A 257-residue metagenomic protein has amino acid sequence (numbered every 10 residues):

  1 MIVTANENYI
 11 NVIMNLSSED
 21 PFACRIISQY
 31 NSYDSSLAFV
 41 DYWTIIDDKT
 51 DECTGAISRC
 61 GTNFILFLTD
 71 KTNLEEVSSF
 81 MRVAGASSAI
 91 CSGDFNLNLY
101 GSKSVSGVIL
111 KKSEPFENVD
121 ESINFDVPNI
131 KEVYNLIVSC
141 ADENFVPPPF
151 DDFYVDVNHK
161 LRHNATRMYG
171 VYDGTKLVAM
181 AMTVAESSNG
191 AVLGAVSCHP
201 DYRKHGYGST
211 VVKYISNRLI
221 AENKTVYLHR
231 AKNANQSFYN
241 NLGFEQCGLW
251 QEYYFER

Functional and structural regions predicted by a protein language model:
M1-I26, E114-D152: Short amphipathic alpha-helix that is part of the acyltransferase structural core
P21, I27-A84, A179-G194, P200: Conserved donor-binding loop and adjoining core beta-sheet/short helix segment in diverse acyl/aminoacyl transferases
D41-D47, M168-Y172, Y227: Cytosolic beta-strand hydrophobic patch enriched in CBS
R59-C60, F145-S197: A conserved beta-strand-loop-helix scaffold within acyl/acetyltransferase catalytic domains
R59-E121, Y253-F255: Acyl-donor-binding surface of acyltransferase catalytic domains
T72-F80, C198, K204-R218, S237 (+1 more regions): Conserved acetyl-CoA-binding loop-helix of GNAT-fold acetyltransferases
C91-F95, V226-N240, E245-Q246, Q251-R257: Conserved beta-strand-loop-alpha-helix junction that forms the acyl-donor binding cleft
